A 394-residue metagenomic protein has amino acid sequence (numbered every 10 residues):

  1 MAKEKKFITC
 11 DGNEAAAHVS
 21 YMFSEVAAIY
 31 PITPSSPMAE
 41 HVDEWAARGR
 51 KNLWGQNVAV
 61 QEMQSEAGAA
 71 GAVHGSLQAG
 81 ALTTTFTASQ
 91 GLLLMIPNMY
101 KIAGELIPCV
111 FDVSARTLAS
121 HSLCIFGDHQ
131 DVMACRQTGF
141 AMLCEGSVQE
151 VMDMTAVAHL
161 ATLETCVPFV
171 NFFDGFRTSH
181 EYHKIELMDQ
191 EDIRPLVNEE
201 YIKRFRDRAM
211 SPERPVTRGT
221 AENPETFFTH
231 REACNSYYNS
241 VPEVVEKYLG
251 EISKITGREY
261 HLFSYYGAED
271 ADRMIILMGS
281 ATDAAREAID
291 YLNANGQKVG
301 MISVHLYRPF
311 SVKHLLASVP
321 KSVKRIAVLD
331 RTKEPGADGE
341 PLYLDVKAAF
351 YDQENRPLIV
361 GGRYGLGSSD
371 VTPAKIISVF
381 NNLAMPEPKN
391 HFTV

Functional and structural regions predicted by a protein language model:
M1-A134, G139, A156, G175 (+1 more regions): Thiamine diphosphate
M38-D43, A72-G75, M95-M99, S120-F126 (+6 more regions): Short acidic, glycine/serine/threonine-rich loops at helix termini
E44-G49, I255, E287-M301, D352: Short helix-loop-beta junction
W54-V58, F169-S264: Conformationally flexible catalytic loops at phosphate/diphosphate-handling active centers
I125-G175, E199, R356-S369: Conserved thiamine diphosphate
Y265-Q297, F310-A317: Redox- and metal-dependent alpha/beta enzyme cores, enriched for Fe-S-associated oxidoreductases and cofactor-handling
N295-R325, L329: Core nucleotide-handling region used for phosphoryl-transfer chemistry
R325, L329-V394: Peripheral docking tails and interdomain loops at the edges of cofactor- or intermediate-handling domains
